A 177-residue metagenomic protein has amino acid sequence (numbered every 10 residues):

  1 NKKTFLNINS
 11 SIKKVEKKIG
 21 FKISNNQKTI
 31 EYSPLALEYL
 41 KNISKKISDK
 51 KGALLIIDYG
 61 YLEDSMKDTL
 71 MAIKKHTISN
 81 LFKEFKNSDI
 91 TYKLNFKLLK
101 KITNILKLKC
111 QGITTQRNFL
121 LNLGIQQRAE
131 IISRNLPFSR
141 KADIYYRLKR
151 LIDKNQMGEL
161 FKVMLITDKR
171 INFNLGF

Functional and structural regions predicted by a protein language model:
N1-S11, K17-I19: Short phosphate-coordinating micro-motif centered on Lys-Gly-acidic
V15-F177: Long, Lys/Arg- and hydrophobic-enriched amphipathic alpha-helices
